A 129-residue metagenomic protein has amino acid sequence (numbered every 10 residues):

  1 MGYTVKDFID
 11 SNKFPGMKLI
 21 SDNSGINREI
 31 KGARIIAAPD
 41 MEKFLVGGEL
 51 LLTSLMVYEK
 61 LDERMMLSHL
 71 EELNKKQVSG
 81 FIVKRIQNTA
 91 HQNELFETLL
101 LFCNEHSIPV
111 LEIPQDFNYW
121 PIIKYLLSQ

Functional and structural regions predicted by a protein language model:
M1-Q129: Alpha-helical/coil-rich non-catalytic "connector" segments in signaling and regulatory proteins
